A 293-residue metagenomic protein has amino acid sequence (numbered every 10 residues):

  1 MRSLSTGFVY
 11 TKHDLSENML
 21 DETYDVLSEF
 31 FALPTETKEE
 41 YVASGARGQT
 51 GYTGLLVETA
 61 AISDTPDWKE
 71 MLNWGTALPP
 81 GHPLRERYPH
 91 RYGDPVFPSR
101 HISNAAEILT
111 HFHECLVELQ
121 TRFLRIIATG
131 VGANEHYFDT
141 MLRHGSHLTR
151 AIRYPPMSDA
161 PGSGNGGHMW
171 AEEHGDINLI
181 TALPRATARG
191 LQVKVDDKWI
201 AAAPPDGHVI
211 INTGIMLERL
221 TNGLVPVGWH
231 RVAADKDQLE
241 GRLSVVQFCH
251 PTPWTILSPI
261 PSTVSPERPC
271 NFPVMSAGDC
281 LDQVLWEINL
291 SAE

Functional and structural regions predicted by a protein language model:
M1-E293: Peripheral, non-catalytic segments flanking oxidoreductase cores
